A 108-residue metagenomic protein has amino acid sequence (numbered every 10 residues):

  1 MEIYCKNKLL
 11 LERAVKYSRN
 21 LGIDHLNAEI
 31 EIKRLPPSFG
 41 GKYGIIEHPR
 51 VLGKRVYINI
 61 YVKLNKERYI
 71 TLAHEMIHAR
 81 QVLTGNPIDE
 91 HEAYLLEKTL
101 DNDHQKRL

Functional and structural regions predicted by a protein language model:
M1-E2, G22-S38: Predominantly extracellular/secreted Zn2+-dependent metalloproteases
I3, I30-I32, V56-I60, L72-A73: Hydrophobic beta-strand residues in large extracellular and virion-surface proteins
Y4-N27: Zn2+-dependent metallopeptidase catalytic core
C5-K8, E67, T71, P87: Soluble non-cytosolic domains of exported or imported proteins
K33-K66, A79: Active-site scaffold of zinc-dependent metalloenzymes
I70-V82: Active-site recognition of the HExxH zinc-binding catalytic motif
T84-L108: Post-HExxH zinc-binding segment in Zn-dependent metallohydrolases
